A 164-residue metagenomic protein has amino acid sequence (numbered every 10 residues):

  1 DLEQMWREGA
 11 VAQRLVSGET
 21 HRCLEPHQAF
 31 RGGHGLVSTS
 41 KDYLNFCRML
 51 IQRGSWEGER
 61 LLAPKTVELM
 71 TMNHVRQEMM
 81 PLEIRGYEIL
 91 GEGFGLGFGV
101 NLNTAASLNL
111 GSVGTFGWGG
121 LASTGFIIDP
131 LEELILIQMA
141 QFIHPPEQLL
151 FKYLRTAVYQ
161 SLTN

Functional and structural regions predicted by a protein language model:
D1-L110: Short, surface-exposed loop or secondary-structure junction motifs that flank catalytic or metal-binding residues
G99-V100, I127-D129: Short, well-ordered beta-strand micro-motif
G120-A122: Short, small/polar residue-rich loop motifs at catalytic or cofactor-binding pockets
F126-I127, E133-Q141: Short, well-ordered beta-strand elements
I143-P145: A short acidic/small-residue loop/turn micro-motif
F151-N164: Surface-exposed amphipathic alpha-helical segments
